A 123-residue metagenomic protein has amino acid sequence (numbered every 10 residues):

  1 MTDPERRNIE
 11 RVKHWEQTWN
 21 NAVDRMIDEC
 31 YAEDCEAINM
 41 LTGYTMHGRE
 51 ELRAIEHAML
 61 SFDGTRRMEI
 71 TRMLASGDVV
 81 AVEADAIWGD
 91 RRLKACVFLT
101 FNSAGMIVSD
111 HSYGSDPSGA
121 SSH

Functional and structural regions predicted by a protein language model:
M1-E29, E33, G119-H123: Short, low-complexity N-terminal intrinsically disordered segments enriched in polar/charged residues
T2-P4, V23, R53-H123: A beta-strand edge to alpha-helix "cap/lid" segment located at domain peripheries
V12-W15, M26-D28, C35, G48 (+4 more regions): Hydrophobic pocket/interface hotspot
D28-E29, I38-N39, M68-E69, D110: Short, hydrophobic secondary-structure boundary micro-motifs
D34-E36, D90: Short hydrophobic/aromatic segments of transmembrane alpha-helices and their interfaces
E36-M46: A short gly/proline-enriched turn/hairpin at secondary-structure junctions
Y44-H47, E51, R91: Generic, well-ordered alpha-helical segments
